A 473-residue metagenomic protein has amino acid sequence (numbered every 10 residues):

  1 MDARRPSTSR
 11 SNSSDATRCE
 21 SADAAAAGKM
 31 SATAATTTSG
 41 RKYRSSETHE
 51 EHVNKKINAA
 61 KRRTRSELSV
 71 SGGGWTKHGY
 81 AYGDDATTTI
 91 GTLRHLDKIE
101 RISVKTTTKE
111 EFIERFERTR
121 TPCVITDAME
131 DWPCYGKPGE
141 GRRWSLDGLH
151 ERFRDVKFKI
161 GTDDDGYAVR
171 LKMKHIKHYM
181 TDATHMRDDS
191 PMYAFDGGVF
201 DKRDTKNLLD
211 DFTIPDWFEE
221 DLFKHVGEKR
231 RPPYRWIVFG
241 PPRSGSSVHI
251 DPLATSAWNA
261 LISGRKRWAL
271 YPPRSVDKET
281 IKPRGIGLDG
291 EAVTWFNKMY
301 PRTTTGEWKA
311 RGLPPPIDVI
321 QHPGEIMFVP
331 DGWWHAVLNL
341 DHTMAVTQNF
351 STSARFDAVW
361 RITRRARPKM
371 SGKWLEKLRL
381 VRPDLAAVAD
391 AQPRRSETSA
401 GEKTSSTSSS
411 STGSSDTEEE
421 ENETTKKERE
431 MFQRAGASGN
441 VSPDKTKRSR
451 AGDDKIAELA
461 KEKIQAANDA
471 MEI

Functional and structural regions predicted by a protein language model:
D2-D23, G28-I326, A336-I473: N-terminal accessory scaffold of Fe(II)-dependent oxygenases
